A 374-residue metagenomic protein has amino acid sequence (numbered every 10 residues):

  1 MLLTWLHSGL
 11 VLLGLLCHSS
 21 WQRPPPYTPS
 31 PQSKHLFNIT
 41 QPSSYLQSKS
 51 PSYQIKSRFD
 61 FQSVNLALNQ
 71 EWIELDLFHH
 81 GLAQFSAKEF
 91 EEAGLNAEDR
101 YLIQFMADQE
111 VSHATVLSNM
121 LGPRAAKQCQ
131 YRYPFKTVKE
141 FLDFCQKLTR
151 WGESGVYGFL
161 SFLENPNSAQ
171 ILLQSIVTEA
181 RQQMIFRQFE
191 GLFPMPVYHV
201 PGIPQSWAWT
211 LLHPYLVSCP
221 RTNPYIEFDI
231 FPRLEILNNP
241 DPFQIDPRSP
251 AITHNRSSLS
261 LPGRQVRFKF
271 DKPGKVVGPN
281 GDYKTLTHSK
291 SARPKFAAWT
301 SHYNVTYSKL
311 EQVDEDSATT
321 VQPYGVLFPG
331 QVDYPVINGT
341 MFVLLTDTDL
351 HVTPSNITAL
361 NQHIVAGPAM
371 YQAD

Functional and structural regions predicted by a protein language model:
M1-P25, W72: Fungal secretory targeting signals
R23-D374: All-alpha RGS (Regulator of G-protein Signaling) helical domain and cognate RGS-like helical scaffolds
